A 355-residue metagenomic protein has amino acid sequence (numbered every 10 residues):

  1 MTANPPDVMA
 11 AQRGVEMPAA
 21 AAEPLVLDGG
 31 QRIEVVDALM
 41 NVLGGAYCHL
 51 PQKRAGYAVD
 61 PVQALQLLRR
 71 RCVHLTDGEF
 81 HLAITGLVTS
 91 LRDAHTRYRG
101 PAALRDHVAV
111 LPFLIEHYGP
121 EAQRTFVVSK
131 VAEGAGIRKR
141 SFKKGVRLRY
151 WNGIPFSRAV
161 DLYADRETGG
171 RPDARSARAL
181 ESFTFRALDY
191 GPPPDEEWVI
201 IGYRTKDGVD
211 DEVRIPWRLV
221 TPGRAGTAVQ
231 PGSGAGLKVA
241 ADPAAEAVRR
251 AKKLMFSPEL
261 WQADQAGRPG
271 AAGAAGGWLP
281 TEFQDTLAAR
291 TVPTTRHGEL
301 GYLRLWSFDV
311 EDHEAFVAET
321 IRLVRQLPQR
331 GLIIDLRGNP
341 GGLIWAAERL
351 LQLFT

Functional and structural regions predicted by a protein language model:
M1-L332, L336-T355: Flexible, low-complexity junctional segments that flank or bridge functional domains
